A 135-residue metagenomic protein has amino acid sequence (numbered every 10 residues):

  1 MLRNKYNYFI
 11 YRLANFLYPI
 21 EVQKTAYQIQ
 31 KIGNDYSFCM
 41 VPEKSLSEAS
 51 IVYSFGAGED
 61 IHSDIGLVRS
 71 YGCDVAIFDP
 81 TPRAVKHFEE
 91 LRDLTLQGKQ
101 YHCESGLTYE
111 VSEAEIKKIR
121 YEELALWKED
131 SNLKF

Functional and structural regions predicted by a protein language model:
M1-F135: Phosphate/nucleotide-binding beta-alpha loop and adjacent structural elements of enzyme active sites
